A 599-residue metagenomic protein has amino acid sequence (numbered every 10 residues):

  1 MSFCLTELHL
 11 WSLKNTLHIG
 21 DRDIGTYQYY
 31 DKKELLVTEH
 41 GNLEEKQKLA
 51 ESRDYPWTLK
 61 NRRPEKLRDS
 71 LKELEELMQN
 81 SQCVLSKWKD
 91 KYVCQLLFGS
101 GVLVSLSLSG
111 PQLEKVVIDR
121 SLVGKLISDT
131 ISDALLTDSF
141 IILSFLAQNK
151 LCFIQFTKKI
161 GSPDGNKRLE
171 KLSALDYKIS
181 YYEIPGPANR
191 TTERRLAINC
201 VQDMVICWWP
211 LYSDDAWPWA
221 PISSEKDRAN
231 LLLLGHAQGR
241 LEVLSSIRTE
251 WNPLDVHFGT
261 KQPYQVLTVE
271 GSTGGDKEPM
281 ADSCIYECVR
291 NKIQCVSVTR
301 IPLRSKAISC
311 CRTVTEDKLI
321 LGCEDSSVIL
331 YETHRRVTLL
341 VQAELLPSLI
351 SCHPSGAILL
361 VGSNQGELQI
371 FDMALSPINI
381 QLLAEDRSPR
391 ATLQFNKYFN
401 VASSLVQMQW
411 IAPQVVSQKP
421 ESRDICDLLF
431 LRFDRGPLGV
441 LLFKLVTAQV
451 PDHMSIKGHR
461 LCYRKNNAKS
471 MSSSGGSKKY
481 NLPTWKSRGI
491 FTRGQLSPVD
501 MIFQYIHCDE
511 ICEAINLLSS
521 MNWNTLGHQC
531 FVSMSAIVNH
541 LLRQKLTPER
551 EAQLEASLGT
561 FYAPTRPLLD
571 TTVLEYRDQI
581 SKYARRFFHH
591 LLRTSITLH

Functional and structural regions predicted by a protein language model:
M1-Q418, L441-S472, S477-R493, S497: WD40-like beta-propeller blades
L196-I198, L429-R432: Extended HEAT/HEAT-like alpha-solenoid repeat tracts in very large eukaryotic scaffold/adaptor proteins
Q418-F430: Eukaryote-biased detector of low-complexity, proline/serine/threonine-rich segments and adjacent exposed loops
R423-C426, P437, K444-T447: Intrinsically disordered, low-complexity linkers and terminal regions in eukaryotic ubiquitin/UBL system proteins
W485-H599: Non-catalytic amphipathic alpha-helical adaptor/oligomerization segments
